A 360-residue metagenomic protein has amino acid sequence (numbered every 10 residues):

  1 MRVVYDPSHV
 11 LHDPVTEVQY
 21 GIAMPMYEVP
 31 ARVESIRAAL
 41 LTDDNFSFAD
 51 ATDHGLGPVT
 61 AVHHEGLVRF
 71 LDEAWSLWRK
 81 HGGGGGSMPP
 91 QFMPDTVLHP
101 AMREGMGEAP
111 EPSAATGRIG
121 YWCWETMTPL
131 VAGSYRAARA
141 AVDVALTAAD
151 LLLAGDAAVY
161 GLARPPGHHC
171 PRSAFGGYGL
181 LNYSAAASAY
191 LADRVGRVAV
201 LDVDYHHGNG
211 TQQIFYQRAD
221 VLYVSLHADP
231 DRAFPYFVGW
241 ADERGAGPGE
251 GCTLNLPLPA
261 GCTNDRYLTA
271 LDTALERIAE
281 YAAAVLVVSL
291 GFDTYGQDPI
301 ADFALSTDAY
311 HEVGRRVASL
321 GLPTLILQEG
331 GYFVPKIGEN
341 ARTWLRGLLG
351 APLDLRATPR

Functional and structural regions predicted by a protein language model:
M1-L201, H206-R360: HDAC/HDAC-like amidohydrolase catalytic core signature
